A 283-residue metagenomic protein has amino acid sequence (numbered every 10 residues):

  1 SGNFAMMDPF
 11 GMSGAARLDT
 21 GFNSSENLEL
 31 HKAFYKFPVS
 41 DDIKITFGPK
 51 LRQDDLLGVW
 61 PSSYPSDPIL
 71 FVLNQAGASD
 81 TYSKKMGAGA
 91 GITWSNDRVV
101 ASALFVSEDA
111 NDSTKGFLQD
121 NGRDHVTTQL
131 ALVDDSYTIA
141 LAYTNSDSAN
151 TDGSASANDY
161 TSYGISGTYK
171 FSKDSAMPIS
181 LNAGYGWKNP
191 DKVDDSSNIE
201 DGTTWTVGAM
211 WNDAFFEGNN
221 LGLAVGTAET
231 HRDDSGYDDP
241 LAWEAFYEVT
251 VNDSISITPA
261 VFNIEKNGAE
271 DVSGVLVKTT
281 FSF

Functional and structural regions predicted by a protein language model:
S1-A110, A131-V133, T206-R232: Outer membrane beta-barrel
S1-N3, G48-K50, S102-V106, A140-T144 (+4 more regions): Transmembrane beta-strands of outer-membrane beta-barrel proteins
N23-S25, D80-Y82, G116-G122, D152-T161 (+3 more regions): Replace "Gram-negative outer membrane beta-barrel proteins" with "bacterial and organellar outer membrane beta-barrel
A33, A90, T128, I165-G167 (+4 more regions): Membrane-embedded beta-strands of outer-membrane beta-barrel proteins, especially the hydrophobic/small aromatic
D42-I45, R98-A103, S136-L141, D174-L181 (+2 more regions): Repeated loop/turn-to-beta-strand initiation elements of outer-membrane beta-barrel proteins
D54-L56, V106-F117, T144-S154, G186-S196 (+3 more regions): Sequence/structural signature of outer-membrane beta-barrel proteins
V133, Y137-M210: Long, well-ordered mid-to-C-terminal structural blocks that present hydrophobic/aromatic surfaces
D271-F283: Outer-membrane beta-barrel "beta-signal"
